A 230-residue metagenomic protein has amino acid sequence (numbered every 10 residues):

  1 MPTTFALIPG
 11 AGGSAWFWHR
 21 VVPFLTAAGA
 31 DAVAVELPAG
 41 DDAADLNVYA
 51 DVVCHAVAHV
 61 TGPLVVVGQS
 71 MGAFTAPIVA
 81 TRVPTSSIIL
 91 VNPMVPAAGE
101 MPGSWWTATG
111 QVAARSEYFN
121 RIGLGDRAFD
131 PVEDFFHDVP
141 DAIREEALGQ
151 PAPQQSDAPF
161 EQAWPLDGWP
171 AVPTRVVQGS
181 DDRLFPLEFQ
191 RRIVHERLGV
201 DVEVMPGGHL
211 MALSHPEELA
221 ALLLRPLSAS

Functional and structural regions predicted by a protein language model:
P2-D42: Conserved HGGG/HGGXW glycine-rich cap/lid loop of the alpha/beta-hydrolase fold
A34-V65, S104-A108: Active-site loop/oxyanion-hole signature of alpha/beta-hydrolase fold enzymes
Y49, L213-L227: Post-His helix in hydrolase/transferase enzymes
V67-G72, A76: Gly/Ala-rich beta-loop-alpha elbow adjacent to hydrolase catalytic centers
T81-A128, S156-Q162: Flexible "cap/lid" loop of the alpha/beta hydrolase fold
I122-G168: Conserved alpha/beta-hydrolase catalytic His-Asp/Glu region
P153-E217: Conserved serine/cysteine hydrolase catalytic core
